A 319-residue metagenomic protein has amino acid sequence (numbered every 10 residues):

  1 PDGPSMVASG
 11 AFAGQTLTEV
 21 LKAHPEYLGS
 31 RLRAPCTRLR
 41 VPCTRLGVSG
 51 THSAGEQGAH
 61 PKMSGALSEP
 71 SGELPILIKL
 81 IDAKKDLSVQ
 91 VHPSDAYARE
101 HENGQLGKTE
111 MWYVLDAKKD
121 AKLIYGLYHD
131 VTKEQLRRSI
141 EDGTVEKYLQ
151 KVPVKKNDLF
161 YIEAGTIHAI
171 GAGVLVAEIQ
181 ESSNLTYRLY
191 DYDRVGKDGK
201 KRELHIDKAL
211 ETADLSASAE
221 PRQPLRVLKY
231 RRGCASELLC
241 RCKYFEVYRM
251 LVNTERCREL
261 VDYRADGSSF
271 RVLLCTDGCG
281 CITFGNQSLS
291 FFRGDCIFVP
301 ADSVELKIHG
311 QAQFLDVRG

Functional and structural regions predicted by a protein language model:
P1-R38, G55-E56, K62, E69-V131 (+3 more regions): Transition-metal
E73, I81-D86, A117-D120, T166-T186 (+3 more regions): Ligand-binding loop in jelly-roll beta-barrel domains
I78, L87, G104, E110-Y113 (+6 more regions): His/acidic/aromatic-lined binding-pocket segments of jelly-roll/cupin-type domains and related regulatory beta-sandwich
A83-D86, T109-R138, V252-E255, E259-G285: Glycine- and acidic-residue-biased ligand/ion/polar-headgroup-sensing regions
Y148, L159-Y161, I167-E220: An exposed, glycine/acidic-rich loop-and-rim segment of catalytic or binding clefts
L149-Y161, F284-S303: Short acidic-glycine-tyrosine-enriched beta hairpin
L204-A265: Functionally critical, mid-to-C-terminal surface segments that flank or help form catalytic/ligand
